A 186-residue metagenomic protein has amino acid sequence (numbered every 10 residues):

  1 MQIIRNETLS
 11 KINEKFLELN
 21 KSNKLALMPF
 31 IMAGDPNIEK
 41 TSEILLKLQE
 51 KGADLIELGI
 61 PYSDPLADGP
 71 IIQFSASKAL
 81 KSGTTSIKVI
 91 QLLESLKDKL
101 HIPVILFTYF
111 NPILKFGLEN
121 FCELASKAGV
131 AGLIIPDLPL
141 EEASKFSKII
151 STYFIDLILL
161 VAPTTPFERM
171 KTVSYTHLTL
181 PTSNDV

Functional and structural regions predicted by a protein language model:
Q2-M28: N-terminal amphipathic alpha-helix/helix-capping segment at the start of soluble metabolic enzymes
P29, G59, A125, V173: Conserved, mostly hydrophobic/aromatic
F30-E39, I105-G117, L159-T165: Active-site mouth loops of central-metabolism enzymes
E57-T84: Glycine-rich, proline-tolerant flexible connector loops at the mouths of alpha/beta enzymes
P65-G69, T84-Q91, K115-F116, D137-I150 (+1 more regions): Active-site-adjacent beta->alpha loops and helix N-cap segments on the catalytic face of soluble alpha/beta enzymes
A76-I134: Active-site beta->alpha loop and helix N-cap motifs at the rims of alpha/beta catalytic domains
A131-E142, D156-T165: Catalytic beta/alpha-barrel core
T176-T182: Conserved small/polar residues in nucleotide/adenosyl-binding loops
